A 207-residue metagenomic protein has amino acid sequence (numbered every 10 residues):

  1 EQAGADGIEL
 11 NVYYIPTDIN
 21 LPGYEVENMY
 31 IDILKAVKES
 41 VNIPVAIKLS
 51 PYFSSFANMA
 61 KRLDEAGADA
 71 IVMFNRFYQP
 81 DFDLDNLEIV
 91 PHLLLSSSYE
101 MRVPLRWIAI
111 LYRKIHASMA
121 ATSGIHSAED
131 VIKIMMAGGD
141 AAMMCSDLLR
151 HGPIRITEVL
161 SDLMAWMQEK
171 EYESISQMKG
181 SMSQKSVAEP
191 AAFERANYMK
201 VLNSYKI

Functional and structural regions predicted by a protein language model:
E1-A121, H126-A142, A188-I207: Alpha/beta enzyme core
P80-S97, L149-Y172: C-terminal helical cap(s) of enzyme catalytic domains, especially alpha/beta-barrels
H151-K170, Q177-I207: C-terminal extensions of enzymes
